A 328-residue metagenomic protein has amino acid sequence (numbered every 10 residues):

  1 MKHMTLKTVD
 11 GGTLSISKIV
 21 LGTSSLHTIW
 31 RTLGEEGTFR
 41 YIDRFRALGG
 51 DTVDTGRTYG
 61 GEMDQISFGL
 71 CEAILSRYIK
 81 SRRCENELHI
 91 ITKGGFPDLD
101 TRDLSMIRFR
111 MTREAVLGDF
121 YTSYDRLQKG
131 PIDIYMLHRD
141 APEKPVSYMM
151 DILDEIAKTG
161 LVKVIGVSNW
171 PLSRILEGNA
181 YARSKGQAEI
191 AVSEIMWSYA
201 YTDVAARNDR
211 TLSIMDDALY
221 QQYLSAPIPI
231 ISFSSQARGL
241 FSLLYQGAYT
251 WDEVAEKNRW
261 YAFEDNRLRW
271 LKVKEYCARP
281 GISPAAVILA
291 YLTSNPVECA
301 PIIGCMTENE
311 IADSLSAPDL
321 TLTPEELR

Functional and structural regions predicted by a protein language model:
M1-L88, K158: N-terminal binding-site loop/beta-alpha segment at the start of enzyme catalytic domains that lines or forms
T13-I19, G49-D51, C84-L88, K129-D133 (+4 more regions): Short, well-ordered coil/turn segments that N-cap beta-strands
L21, T38, V53, L75 (+9 more regions): Conserved, mostly hydrophobic/aromatic
S24-E36, R102-E114, H138, P142-K144: Active-site mouth loops of central-metabolism enzymes
T28, D140, K144-L327: Beta/alpha (TIM)-barrel catalytic core signal, keyed to glycine-rich beta->alpha loops juxtaposed to Asp/Glu that bind
L33-F45, R110-L127, I175-A180: Short, acidic/polar
E62-G69, F96-R110: Surface-exposed, active-site-proximal loop segments in enzymatic domains
Y124-P145: Active-site groove signature of glycoside hydrolases
